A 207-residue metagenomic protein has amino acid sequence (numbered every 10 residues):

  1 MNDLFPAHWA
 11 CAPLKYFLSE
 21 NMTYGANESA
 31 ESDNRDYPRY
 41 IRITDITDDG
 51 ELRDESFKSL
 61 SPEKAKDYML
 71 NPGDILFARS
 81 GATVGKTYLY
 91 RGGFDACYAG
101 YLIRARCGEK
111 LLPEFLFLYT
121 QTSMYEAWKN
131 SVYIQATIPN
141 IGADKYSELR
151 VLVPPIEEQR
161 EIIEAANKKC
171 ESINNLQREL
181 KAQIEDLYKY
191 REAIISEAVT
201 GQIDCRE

Functional and structural regions predicted by a protein language model:
M1-Y24, E148, L152-I156, R160 (+4 more regions): Non-catalytic DNA-recognition/assembly elements of restriction-modification systems
K15-A30, R39, T44-P72: Sequence-specific dsDNA recognition surfaces
E28, I46-K58, I75-A99, E114-L118 (+1 more regions): Short, ligand-facing micro-motifs at secondary-structure edges
E63-K64, Q135, R178-K181: Short, solvent-exposed loop/turn positions at domain surfaces that link secondary-structure elements or cap domain
D95-I103, E114, I134-E161: A short glycine-rich beta-alpha junction/loop motif
E197-E207: Acidic, low-complexity, intrinsically disordered peripheral segments
